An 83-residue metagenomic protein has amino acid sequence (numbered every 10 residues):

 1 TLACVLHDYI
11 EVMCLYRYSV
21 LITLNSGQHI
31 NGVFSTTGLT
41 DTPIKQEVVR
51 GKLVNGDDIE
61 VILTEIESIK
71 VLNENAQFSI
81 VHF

Functional and structural regions predicted by a protein language model:
T1-F83: Conserved RNA-binding domains used in RNP assembly and mRNA/RNA metabolism
